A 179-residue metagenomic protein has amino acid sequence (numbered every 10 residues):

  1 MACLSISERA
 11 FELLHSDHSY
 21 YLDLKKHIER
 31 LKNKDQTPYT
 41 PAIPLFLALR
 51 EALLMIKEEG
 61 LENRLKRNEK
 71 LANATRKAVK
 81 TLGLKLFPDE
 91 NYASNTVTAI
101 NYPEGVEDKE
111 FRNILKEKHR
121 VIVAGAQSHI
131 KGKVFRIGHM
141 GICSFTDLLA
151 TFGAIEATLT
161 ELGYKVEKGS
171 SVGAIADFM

Functional and structural regions predicted by a protein language model:
M1-K77, T81: Active-site C-terminal subdomain of aminotransferase-like
I6, I100-E104, H139: Short beta-strand-to-loop capping motifs
L45-A48, A52, R64-R67, L71-T75 (+7 more regions): General structural feature for long, well-ordered alpha-helical segments within catalytic domains of soluble enzymes
G83-F87, V121-A126: A short linear hydrophobic-aromatic micro-motif
K85-K118: Conserved PLP-binding catalytic core of the aspartate aminotransferase-like
E90-Y92, S128-K131: A short beta-turn/loop motif at secondary-structure boundaries
L115-V123, E156-L159: A common structural junction motif
H129, K133-M179: PLP-dependent enzyme catalytic core of the Aspartate aminotransferase-like
